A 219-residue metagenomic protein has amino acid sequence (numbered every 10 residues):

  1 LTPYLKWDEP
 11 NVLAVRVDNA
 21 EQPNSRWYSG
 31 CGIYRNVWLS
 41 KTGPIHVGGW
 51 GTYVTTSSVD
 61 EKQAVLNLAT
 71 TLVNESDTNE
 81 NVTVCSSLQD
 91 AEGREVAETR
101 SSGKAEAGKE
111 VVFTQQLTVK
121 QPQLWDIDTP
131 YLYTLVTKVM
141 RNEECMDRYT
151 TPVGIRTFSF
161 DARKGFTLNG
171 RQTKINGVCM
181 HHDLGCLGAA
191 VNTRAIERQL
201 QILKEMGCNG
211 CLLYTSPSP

Functional and structural regions predicted by a protein language model:
L1-S216: Secreted/periplasmic carbohydrate-active enzymes, especially glycoside hydrolases
